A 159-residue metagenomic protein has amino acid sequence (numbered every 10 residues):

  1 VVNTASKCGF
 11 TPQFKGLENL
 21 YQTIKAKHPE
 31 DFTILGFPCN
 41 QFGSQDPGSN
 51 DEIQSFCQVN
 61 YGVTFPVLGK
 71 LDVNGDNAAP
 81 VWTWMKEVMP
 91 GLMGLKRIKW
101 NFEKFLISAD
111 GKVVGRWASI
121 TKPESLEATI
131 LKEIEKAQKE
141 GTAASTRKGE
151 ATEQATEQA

Functional and structural regions predicted by a protein language model:
S6-F37, C57-Y61: Conserved helix-turn-beta segment immediately C-terminal to the redox Cys motif in thioredoxin-like folds
S6-K7, Q41, V113: Active-site micro-motifs of SAM-dependent methyltransferase domains
F10, H28-N50, T64-D76: Thiol-based oxidoreductase modules, predominantly thioredoxin-like and allied folds used for disulfide exchange
G16-N19, G48, E52, P80 (+2 more regions): Extracytoplasmic/secreted proteins, especially bacterial periplasmic and envelope-associated proteins
N50-N101: Short, internal strand/loop/helix patches that form the active-site neighborhood or redox-interaction surface
P80-T83, E87-A159: Thiol-/selenol-based redox modules, centered on thioredoxin-like and closely related oxidoreductase domains
